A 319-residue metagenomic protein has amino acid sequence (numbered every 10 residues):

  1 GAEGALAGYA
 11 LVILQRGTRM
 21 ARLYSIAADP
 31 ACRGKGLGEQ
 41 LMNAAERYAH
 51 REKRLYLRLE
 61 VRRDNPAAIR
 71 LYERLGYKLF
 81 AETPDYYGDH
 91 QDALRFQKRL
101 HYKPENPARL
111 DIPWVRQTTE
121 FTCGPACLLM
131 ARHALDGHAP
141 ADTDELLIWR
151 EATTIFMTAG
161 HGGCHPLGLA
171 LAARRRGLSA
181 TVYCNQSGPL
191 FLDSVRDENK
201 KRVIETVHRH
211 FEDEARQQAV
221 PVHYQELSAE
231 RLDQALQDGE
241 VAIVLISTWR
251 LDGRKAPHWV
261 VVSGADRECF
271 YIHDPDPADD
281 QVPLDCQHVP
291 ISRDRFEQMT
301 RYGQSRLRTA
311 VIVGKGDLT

Functional and structural regions predicted by a protein language model:
G1-A31, M42-A44, Y48, E52 (+2 more regions): Acetyl-CoA-dependent GNAT
L23, L57-V61: Conserved hydrophobic beta-strand within the GNAT/NAT acetyltransferase core sheet that lines the active-site cleft
D29-A31, K35, R63-D64: Active-site acidic-Proline motif in GNAT/NAT acetyltransferases
G38, M42, D64-A68, D85-H90: Short glycine/proline-centered loop/turn elements that form peptide/ligand docking sites
E60-V61, E73, K78-R95: Conserved catalytic-core motifs of GNAT/GCN5-like acyltransferases
P104-Y183, Q234-D238: Active-site nucleophile-adjacent alpha helix/oxyanion-hole segment immediately C-terminal to the catalytic cysteine
E105, L236-Q237, V241, S247-W249 (+2 more regions): Noncatalytic regulatory segments and standalone regulatory/sensor domains
L192, D197-I272: Active-site-adjacent substructure of cysteine-protease-like catalytic cores
